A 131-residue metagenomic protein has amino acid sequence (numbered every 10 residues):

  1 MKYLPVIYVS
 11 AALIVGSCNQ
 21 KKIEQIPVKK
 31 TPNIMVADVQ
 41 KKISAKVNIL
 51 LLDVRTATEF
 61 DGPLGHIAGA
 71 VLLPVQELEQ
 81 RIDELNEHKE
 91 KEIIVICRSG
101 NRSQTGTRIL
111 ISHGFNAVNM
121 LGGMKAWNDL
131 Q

Functional and structural regions predicted by a protein language model:
K2-Y8, V15-I49, A57-E92, N101-Q131: Rhodanese-like catalytic fold shared by cysteine-dependent sulfurtransferases and DSP/PTP-type phosphatases
L52: Active-site flanking residues adjacent to catalytic metal/cofactor-binding acidic residues
I96: Short, surface-exposed ligand- or partner-binding patches at beta-edge/loop junctions that are enriched in aromatics
